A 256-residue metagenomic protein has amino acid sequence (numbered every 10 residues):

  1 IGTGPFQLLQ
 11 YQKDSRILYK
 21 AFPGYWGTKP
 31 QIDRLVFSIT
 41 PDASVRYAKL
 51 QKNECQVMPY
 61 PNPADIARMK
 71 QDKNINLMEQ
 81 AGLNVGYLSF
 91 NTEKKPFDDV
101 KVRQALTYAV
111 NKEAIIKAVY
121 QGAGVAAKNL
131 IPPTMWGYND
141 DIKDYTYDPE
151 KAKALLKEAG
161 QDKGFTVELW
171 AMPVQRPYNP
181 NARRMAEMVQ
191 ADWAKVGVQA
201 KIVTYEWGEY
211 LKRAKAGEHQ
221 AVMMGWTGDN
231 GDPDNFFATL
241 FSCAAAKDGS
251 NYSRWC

Functional and structural regions predicted by a protein language model:
I1-V45, A64-V85: Aromatic-rich, solvent-exposed beta-strand/loop patch
Q7-Q10, L18-W26, Q71, D98-A191 (+2 more regions): Append "and occasionally in soluble cytosolic enzymes with long acidic Gly/Pro-rich linkers
V36-A48, Y60-A64, I202-K212: Short helix-initiation/N-cap motifs at beta->coil->alpha
R46-Y47, C55, D65-I66, V102 (+3 more regions): Short, hydrophobic alpha-helical packing/hinge segments within bilobed ligand-binding/sensory domains
Q51-Y60, M188-D192, V196-Q199, K215-G225: Alpha-to-beta junction loops
A67-E79, E218, D232-S250: Ligand-binding "clamshell"
E79-F90, T134-M135, A244-C256: Periplasmic-binding protein-like
K101, I116, K195-Y210, A238-C256: Extracytoplasmic/peripheral linker and loop segments enriched in polar/acidic and small residues with frequent Thr/Pro
